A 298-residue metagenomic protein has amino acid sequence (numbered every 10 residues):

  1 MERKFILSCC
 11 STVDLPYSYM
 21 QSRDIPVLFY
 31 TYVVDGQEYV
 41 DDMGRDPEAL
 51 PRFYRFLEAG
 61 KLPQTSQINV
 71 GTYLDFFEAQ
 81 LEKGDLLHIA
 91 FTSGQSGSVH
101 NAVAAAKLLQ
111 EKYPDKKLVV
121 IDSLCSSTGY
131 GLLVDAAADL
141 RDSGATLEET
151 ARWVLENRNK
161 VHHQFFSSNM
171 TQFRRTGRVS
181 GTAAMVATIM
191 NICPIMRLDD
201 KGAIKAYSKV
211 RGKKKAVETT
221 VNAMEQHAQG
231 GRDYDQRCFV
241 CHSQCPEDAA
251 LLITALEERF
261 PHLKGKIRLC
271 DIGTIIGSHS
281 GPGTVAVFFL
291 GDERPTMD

Functional and structural regions predicted by a protein language model:
R3-K4, C9-V33, Q37, L87 (+5 more regions): Mixed-charge interfacial surface used for oligomerization/domain docking and macromolecular partner engagement
E38-N101, K107-E111: Class I S-adenosyl-L-methionine
Q64, D115-V119: Ligand-binding "clamshell"
